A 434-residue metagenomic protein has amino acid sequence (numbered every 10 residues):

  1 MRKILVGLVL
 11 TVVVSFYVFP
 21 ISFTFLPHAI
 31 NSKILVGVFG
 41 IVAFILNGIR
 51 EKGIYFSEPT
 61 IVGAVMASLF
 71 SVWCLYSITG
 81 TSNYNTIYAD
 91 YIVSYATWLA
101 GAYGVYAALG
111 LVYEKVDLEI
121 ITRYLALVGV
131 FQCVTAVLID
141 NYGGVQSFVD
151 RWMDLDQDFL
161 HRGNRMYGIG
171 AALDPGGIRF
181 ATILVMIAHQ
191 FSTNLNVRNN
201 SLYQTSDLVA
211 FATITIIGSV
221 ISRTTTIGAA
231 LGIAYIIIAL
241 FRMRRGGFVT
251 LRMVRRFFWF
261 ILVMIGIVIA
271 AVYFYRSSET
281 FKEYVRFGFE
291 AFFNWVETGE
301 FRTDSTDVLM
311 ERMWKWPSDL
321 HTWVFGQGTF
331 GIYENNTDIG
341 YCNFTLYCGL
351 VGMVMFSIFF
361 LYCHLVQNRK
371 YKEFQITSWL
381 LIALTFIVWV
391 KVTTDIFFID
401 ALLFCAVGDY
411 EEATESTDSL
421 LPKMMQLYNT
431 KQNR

Functional and structural regions predicted by a protein language model:
M1-E51, V72-T79, I382, F398-D400: N-terminal signal-anchor transmembrane segment
V62-L69, Y84-G110, I120-L125, G129: Aromatic-anchored transmembrane helix interface
T122-S147, A171-I221, T226-A239: Alpha-helical transmembrane segments of multi-pass inner-membrane proteins
D140, S219, I237-F293, K315-D319: A membrane-periplasm/extracellular boundary helix in multi-pass inner-membrane enzymes that assemble envelope glycans
Y167, G218, T329-Q367: A conserved mid-to-late transmembrane alpha helix and its immediate loop/hinge that forms the functional core
V185-A188, I376-F386, V392-R434: Transmembrane alpha-helices of multi-pass inner-membrane enzymes
R242, Y347-F386, T414-E415: Hydrophobic transmembrane alpha-helices and their immediate junctions
E283, F287, N294-N336, L350-G352: TM-adjacent membrane-interface loops and short helices in multi-pass inner/ER membrane proteins
